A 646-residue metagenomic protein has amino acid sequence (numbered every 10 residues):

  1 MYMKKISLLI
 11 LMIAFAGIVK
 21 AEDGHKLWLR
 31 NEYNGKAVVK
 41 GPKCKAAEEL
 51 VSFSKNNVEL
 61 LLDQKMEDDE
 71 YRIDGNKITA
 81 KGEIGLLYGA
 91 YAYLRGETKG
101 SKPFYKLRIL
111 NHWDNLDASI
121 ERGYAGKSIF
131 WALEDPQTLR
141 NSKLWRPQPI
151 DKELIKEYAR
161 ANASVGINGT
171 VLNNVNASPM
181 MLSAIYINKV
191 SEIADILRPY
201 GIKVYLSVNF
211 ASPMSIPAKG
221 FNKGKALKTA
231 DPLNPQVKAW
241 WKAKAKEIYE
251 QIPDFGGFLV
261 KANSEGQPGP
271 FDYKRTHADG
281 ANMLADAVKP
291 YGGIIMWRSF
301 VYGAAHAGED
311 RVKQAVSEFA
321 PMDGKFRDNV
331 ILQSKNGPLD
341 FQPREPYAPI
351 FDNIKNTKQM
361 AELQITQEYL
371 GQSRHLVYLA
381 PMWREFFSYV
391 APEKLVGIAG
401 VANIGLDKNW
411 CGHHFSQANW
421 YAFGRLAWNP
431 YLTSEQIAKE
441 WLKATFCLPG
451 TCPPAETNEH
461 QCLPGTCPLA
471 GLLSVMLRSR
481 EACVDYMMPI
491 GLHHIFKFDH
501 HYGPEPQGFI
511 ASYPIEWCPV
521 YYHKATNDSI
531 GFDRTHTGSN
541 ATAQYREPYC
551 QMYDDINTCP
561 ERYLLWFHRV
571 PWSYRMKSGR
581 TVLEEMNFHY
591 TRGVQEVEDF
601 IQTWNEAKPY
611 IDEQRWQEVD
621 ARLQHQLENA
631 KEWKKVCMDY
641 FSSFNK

Functional and structural regions predicted by a protein language model:
Y2, N458-H460: Intrinsic-disorder-associated, low-complexity terminal segments enriched in Asp/Asn/His/Tyr and depleted of Lys/Arg
I6-F15: Sec-dependent N-terminal signal peptides
L11, L86-G89, S119-E121, D340-P343 (+1 more regions): Short helix/loop capping segments that flank catalytic or ligand/cofactor-binding pockets
K20-N76, I84, A92, G96-K99: Acidic, contiguous N-terminal accessory segments
D23, D74-K242, K246-G257, K289: Feature activates predominantly on carbohydrate-active enzymes
E67, R72-T98, Y105, L477 (+5 more regions): Active-site-adjacent structural elements in enzyme catalytic domains
W145-Q148, E192, N222, A226-K439: Catalytic-core regions of glycoside hydrolase
K394-L448, Q461, G465-K646: Catalytic domains of carbohydrate-active enzymes that cleave complex glycans
